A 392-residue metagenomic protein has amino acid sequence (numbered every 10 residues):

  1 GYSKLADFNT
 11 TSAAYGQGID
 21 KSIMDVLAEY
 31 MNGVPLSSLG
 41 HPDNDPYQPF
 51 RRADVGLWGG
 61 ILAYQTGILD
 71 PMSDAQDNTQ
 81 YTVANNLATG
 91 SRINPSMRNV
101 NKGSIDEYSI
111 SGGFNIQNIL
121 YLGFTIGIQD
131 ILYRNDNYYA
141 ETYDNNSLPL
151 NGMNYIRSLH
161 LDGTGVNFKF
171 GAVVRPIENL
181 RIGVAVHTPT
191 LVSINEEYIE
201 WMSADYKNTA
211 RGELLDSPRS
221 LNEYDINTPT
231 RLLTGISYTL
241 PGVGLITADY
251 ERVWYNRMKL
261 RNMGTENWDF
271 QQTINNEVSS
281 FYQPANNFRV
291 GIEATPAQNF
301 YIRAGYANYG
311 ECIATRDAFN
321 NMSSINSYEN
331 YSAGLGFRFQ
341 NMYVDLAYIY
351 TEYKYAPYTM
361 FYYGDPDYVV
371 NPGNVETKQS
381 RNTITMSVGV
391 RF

Functional and structural regions predicted by a protein language model:
Y2-F392: Outer-membrane beta-barrel porins/channels
